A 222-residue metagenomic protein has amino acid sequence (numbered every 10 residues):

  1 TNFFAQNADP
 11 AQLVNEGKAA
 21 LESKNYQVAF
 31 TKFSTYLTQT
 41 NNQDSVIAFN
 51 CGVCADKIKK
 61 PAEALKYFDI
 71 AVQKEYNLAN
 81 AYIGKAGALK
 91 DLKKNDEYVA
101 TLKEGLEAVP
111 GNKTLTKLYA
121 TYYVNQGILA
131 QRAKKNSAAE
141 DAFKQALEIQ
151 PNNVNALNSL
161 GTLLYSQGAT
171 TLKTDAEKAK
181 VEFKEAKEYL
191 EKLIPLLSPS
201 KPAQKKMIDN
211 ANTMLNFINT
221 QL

Functional and structural regions predicted by a protein language model:
N2-F49, K57: N-terminal leader/linker segments that initiate helical-solenoid repeat arrays
E22-S23, C54-I58, D91-L92, N125 (+6 more regions): Register position in tetratricopeptide repeats
T35-Q39, D69-Q73, L106-E107, D141-E148 (+3 more regions): Conserved structural position within tetratricopeptide repeats
N41-N42, Y76, P110, P151 (+1 more regions): Short coil turns that delineate tetratricopeptide repeat
V46-N50, G84, L118-T121, N125 (+3 more regions): Canonical tetratricopeptide repeat
Y165-Y189, L196-P199: Short coil/linker segments at helix-helix boundaries
